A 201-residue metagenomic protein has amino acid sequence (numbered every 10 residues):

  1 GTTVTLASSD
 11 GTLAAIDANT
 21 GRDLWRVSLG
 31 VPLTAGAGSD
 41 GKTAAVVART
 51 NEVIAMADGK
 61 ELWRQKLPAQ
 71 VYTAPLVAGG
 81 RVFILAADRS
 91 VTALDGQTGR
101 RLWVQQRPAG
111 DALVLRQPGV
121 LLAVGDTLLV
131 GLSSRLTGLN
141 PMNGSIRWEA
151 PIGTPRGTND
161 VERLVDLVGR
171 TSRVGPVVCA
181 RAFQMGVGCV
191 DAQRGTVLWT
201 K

Functional and structural regions predicted by a protein language model:
G1, R26-D40, L62-A78, R101-G125 (+2 more regions): Extracytoplasmic beta-rich repeat domains
G1-G11: Beta-strand-rich domains and repeat architectures in extracellular enzymes and scaffolds, especially beta-propellers
G1-T2, I54-A57, G195-K201: Short, intrinsically disordered, charge-balanced linker/junction segments flanking boundaries in proteins
S8-S9, A48-R49, A86-A87, G131-S133 (+1 more regions): Structural signature of WD-repeat beta-propellers
D17-G21, A57-K60, D95-T98, P141-G144 (+1 more regions): Short loop/turn segments that connect beta-strands within beta-propeller blades
V168-L198: Beta-propeller domains
